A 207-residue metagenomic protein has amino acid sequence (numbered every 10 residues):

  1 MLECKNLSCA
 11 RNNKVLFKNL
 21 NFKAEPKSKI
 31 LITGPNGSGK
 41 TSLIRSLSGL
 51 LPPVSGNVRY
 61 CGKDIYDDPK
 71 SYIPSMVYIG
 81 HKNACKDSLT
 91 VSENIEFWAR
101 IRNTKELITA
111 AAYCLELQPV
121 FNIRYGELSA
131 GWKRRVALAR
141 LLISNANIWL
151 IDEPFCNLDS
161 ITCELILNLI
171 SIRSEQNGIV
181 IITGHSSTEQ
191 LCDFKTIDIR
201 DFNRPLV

Functional and structural regions predicted by a protein language model:
S48: Helix-to-loop junction immediately C-terminal to a conserved catalytic motif
P53-D67, S71-Y72: Conserved ABC transporter NBD signature motif
K82, D87-N103: Q-loop/switch helix immediately C-terminal to the Walker
F97, R124-K133: Conserved ABC ATPase signature
K105-F121: Conserved ABC ATPase "signature" region
L138, N177: Hydrophobic anchor residue at the start of the ABC signature
W149-E153: Catalytic Walker B motif of ABC-type/P-loop ATPase nucleotide-binding domains
